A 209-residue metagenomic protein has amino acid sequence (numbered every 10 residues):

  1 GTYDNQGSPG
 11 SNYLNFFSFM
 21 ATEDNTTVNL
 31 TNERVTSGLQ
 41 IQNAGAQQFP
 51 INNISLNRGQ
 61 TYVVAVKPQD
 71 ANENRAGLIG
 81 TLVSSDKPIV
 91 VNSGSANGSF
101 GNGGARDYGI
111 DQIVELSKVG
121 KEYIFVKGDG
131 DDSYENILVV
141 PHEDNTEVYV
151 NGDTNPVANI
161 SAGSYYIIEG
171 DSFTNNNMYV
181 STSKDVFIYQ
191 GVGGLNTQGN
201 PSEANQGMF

Functional and structural regions predicted by a protein language model:
G1-F209: Extracellular lectin-like interaction modules
